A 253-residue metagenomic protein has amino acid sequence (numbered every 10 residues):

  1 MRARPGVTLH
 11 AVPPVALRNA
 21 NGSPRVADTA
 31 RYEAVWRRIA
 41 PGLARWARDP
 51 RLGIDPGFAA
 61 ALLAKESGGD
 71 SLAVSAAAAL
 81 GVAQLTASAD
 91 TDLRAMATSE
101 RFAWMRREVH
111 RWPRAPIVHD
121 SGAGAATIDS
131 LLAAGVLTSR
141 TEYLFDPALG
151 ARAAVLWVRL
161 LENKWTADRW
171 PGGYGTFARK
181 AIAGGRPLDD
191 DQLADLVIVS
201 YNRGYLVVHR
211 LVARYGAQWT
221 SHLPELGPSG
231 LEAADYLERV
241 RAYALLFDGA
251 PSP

Functional and structural regions predicted by a protein language model:
M1-A20, V26-V35, D92, S99-P253: Non-catalytic cell-wall polysaccharide-engagement segments
P13-E66: N-terminal Sec/ER secretory leader and immediately downstream segment of secreted/extracellular precursors
G53-D70, A83-M96, A154-V155, V197-R203: Short, functionally critical alpha-helical segments immediately adjacent to catalytic or ligand/cofactor-binding
I54-G57, A77, D235: A generic fold-level signal
S71-S75: Catalytic zinc-binding patch centered on the HExxH motif and its immediate surroundings that defines zinc-dependent
A78-V82, G216-A217: Flexible, surface-exposed loop regions and adjacent strand-edge segments of Gram-negative outer-membrane beta-barrel
